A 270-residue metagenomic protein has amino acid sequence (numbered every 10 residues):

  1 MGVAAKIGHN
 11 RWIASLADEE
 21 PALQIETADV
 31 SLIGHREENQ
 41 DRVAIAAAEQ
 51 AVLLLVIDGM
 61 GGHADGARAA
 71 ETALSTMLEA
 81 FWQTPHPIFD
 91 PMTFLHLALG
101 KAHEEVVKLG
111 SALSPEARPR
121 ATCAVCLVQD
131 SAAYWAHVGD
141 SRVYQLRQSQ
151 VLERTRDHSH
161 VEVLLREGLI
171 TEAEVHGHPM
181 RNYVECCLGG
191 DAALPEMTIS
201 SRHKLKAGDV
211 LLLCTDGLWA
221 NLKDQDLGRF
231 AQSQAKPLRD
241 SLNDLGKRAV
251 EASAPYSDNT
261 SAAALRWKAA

Functional and structural regions predicted by a protein language model:
M1-A270: PP2C/PPM-type serine/threonine phosphatase catalytic domain
